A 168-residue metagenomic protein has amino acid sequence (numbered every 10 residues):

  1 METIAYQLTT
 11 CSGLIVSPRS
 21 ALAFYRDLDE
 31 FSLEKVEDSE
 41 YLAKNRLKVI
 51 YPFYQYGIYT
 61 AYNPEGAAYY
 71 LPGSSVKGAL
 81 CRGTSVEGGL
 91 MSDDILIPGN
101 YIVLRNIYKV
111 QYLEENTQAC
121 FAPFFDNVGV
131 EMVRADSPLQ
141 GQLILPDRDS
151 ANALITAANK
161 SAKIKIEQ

Functional and structural regions predicted by a protein language model:
M1-Q168: Small/polar/charged residue-enriched interaction surfaces, especially the RNA/DNA-contacting tracks of RNP/CRISPR
